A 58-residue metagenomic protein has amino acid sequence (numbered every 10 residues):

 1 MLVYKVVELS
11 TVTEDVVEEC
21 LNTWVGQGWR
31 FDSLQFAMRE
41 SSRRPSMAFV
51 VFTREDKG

Functional and structural regions predicted by a protein language model:
M1-G58: Terminus-proximal functional modules
